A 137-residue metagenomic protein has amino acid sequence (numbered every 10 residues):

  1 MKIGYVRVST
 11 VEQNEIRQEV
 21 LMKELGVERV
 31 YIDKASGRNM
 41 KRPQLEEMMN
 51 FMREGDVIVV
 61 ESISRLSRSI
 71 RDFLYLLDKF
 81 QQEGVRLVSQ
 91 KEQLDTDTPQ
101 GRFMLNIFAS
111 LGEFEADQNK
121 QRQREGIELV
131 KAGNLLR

Functional and structural regions predicted by a protein language model:
M1-L129: Short, structured surface patches at the beginning of a domain
A132-R137: Short, Lys/Arg-enriched anionic-surface-contact patches
